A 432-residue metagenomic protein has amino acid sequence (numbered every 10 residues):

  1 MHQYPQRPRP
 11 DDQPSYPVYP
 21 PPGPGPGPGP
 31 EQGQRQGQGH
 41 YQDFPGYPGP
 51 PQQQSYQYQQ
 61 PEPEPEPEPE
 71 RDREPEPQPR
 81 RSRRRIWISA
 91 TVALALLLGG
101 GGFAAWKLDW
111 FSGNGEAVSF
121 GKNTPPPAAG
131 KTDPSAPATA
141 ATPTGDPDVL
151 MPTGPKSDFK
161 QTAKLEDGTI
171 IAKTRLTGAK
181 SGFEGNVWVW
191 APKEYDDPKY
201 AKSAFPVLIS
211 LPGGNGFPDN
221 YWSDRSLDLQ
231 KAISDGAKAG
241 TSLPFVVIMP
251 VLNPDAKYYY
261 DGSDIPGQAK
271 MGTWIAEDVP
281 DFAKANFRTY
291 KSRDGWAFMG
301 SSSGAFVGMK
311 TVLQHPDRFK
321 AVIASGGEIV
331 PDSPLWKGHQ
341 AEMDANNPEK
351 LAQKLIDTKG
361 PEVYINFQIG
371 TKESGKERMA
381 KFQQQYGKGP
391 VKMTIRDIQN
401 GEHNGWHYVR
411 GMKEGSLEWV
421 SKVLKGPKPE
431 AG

Functional and structural regions predicted by a protein language model:
H2-Q60, E68-G432: Non-catalytic cap/lid and distal C-terminal segments of serine-dependent acyl enzymes
